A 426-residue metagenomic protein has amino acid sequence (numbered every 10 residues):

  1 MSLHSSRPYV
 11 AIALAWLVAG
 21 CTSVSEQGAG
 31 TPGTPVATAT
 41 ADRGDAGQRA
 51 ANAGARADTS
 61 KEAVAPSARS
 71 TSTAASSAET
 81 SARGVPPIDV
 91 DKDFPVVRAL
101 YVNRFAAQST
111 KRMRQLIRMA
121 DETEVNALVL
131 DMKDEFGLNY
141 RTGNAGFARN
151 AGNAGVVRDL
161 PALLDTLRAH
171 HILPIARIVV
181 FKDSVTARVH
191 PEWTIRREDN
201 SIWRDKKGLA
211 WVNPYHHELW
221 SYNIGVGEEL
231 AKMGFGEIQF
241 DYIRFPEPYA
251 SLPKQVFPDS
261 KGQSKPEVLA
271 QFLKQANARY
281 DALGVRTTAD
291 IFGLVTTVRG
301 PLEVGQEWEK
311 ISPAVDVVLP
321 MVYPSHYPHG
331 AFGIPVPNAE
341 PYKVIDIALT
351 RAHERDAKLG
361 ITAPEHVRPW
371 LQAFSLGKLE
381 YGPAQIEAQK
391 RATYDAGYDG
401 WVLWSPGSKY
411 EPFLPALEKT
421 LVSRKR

Functional and structural regions predicted by a protein language model:
V18-G20: C-terminal motif of bacterial Sec signal peptides marking the signal peptidase cleavage site
I88-L100, F105-A107, D165, F181-K232: Active-site-adjacent "subsite" loops/lids of carbohydrate-active enzymes
Y101, I175-D183, Q239, K265-V304 (+1 more regions): Aromatic-lined carbohydrate-recognition surfaces of secreted/lumenal glycan-active proteins
R114-G137, A231-E237, V317, T393-W401: Catalytic domains of carbohydrate-active enzymes, especially glycoside hydrolases
T123-V157, E247-P253, L417: Aromatic-lined carbohydrate-binding/catalytic grooves of carbohydrate-active enzymes
N126-V129, D159-I202, E237-F240: Glycine-rich, aromatic-flanked loop segments that form ligand/cofactor-binding clefts across common enzyme folds
R141-A151, D183-K206, P246-S260, Q306 (+1 more regions): Aromatic- and acidic-residue-enriched segments that line the glycan-binding/catalytic groove of carbohydrate-active
V315-P328, P341-D346, R351, R355-R424: Substrate-binding cleft of secreted/luminal carbohydrate-active enzymes
